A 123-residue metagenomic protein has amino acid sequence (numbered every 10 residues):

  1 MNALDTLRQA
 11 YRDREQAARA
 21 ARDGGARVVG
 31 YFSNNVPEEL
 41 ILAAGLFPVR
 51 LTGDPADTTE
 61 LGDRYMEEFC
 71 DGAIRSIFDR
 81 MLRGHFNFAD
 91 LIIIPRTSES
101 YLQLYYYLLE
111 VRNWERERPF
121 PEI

Functional and structural regions predicted by a protein language model:
M1-I123: An N-terminal assembly and electron-transfer interface module characteristic of large anaerobic redox and radical
